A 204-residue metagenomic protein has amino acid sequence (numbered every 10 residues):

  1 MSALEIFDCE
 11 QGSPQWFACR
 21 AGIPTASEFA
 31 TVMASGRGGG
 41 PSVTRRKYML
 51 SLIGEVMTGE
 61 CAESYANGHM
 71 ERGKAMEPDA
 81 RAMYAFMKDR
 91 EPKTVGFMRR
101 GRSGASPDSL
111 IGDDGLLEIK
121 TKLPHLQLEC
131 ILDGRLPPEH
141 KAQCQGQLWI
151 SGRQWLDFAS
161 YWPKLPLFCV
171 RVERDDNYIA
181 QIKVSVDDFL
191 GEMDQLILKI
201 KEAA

Functional and structural regions predicted by a protein language model:
M1-A75, A204: Charged, glycine-rich intrinsically disordered N-terminal tails and low-complexity linkers that flank
L50, R81, C144: Generic structural marker for isolated residues within well-ordered, non-membrane alpha-helices of soluble domains
A62-Y65, D79, L117-K120: Extended, charge-rich alpha-helical segments
Y65, H69-M70, F189, L196-I200: Positively charged, structured surface patches that bind polyanionic biopolymers
H69-E91: Acidic-basic catalytic patches of nuclease active cores, encompassing PD-(D/E)XK and other metal-cofactor nuclease
R72-M76, R174, Y178-Q181, A203: Short, contiguous, pocket-lining structural segments that sit at or immediately flank catalytic/ligand-binding sites
K88-L196: Nucleic-acid nuclease catalytic cores
